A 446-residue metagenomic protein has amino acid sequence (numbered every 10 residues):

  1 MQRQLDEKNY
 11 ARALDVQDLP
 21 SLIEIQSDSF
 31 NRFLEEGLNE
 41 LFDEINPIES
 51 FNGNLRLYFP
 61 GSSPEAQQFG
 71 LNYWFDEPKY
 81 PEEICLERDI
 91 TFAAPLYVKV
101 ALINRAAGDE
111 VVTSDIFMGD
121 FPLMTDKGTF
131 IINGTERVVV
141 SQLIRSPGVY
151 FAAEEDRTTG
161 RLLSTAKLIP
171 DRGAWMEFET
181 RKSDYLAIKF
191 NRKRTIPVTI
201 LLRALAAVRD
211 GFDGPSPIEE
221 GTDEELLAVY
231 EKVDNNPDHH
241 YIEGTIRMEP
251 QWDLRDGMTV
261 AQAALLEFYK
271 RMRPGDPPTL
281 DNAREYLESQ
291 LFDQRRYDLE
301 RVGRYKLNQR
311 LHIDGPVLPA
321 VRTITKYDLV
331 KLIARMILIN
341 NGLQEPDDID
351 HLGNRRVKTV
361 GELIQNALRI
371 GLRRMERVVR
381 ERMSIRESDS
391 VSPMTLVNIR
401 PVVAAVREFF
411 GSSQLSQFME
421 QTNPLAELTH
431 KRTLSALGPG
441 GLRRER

Functional and structural regions predicted by a protein language model:
M1-E445: N-terminal non-catalytic structural scaffold regions of very large proteins
